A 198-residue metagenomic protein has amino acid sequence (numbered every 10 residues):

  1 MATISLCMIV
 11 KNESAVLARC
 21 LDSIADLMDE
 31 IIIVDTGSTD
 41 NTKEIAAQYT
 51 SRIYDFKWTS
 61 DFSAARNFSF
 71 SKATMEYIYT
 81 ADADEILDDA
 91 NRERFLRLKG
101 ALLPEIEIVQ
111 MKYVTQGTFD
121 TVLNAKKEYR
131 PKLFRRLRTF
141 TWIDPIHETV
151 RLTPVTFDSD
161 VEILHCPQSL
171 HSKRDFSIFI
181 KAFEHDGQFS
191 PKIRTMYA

Functional and structural regions predicted by a protein language model:
M1-S23: N-proximal low-complexity "stem/linker" segments adjacent to membrane-targeting elements
D22-I31: Short, acidic, metal-binding catalytic loop of nucleotide-sugar glycosyltransferases
S23, D35-I45, W58, D82: A conserved acidic beta->alpha catalytic loop
I32-D35, Y54: Conserved beta-strand positions in the Rossmann-like core of class I SAM-dependent methyltransferases
K43-F68, K72: Conserved donor nucleotide-binding strand/loop of the catalytic core
S63-F70, E76-A81, L87-A198: Catalytic-site signature of metal-activated, phosphate-bearing donor transferases, centered on the GT-A/GT-A-like
